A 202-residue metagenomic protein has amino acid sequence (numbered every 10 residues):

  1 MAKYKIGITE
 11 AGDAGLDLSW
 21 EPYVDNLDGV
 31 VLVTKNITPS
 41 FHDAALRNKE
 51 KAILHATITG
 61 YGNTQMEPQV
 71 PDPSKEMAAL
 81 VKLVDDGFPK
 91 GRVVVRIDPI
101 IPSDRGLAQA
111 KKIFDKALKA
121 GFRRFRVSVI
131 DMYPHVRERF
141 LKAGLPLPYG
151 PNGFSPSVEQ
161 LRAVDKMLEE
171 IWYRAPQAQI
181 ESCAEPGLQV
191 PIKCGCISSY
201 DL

Functional and structural regions predicted by a protein language model:
M1-A163: Conserved AdoMet/S-adenosylmethionine-binding subsite of the radical SAM
L141-L202: C-terminal accessory extensions appended to soluble enzyme cores
